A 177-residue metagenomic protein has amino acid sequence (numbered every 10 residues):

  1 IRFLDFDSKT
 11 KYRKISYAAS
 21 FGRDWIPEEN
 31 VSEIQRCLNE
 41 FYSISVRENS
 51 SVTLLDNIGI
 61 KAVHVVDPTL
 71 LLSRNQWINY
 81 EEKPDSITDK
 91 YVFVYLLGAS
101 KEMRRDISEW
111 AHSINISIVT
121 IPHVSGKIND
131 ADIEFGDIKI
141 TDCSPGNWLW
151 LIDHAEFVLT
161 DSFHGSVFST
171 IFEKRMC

Functional and structural regions predicted by a protein language model:
I1-R36: Aromatic- and Gly/Pro-rich donor/ligand-binding loops that form nucleotide- or phosphate-bearing donor binding pockets
D7-K11, W77-Y91: Nucleotide-sugar donor-binding and catalytic loop/hinge architecture of NDP-sugar-dependent glycosyltransferases
R13-R23, L54, L96, M103-S144: Catalytic donor nucleotide-activated moiety binding site of glycosyltransferases and closely related
R23-E29, L70-P84: Acidic anion/phosphate-binding donor-loop and adjacent secondary structure in glycosyltransferase catalytic cores
Q35-E40, I152: A conserved, positively charged/aromatic
F41-E48, L159: A short beta-strand/loop micro-motif in the catalytic core of glycosyltransferases that engages the nucleotide-sugar
A62-L70, R74, G126-D161: Donor nucleotide-activated moiety binding/catalytic core segment of transferases that use nucleotide-activated donors
L151-C177: A donor-sugar binding/catalytic signature common to diverse glycosyltransferases and related nucleotide-sugar
